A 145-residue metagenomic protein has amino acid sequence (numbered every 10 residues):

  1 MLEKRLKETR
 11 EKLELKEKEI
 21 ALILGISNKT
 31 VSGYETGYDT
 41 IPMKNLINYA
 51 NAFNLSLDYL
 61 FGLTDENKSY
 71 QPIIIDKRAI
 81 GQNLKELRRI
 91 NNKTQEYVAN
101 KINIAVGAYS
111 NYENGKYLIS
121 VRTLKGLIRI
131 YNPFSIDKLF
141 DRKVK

Functional and structural regions predicted by a protein language model:
M1-K12, K68-I90: A short, Lys/Arg-rich alpha-helix, primarily the initiator
E11, L22, N51, R89 (+2 more regions): Alpha-helical residues within the helix-turn-helix
L15-G33, N92-S110: Short alpha-helical DNA-recognition segment
G25, K44-Y59, R122-K138: DNA major-groove recognition helix of helix-turn-helix/homeodomain DNA-binding modules
E35, N45, F61-T64, E113 (+1 more regions): DNA major-groove recognition helix of helix-turn-helix
